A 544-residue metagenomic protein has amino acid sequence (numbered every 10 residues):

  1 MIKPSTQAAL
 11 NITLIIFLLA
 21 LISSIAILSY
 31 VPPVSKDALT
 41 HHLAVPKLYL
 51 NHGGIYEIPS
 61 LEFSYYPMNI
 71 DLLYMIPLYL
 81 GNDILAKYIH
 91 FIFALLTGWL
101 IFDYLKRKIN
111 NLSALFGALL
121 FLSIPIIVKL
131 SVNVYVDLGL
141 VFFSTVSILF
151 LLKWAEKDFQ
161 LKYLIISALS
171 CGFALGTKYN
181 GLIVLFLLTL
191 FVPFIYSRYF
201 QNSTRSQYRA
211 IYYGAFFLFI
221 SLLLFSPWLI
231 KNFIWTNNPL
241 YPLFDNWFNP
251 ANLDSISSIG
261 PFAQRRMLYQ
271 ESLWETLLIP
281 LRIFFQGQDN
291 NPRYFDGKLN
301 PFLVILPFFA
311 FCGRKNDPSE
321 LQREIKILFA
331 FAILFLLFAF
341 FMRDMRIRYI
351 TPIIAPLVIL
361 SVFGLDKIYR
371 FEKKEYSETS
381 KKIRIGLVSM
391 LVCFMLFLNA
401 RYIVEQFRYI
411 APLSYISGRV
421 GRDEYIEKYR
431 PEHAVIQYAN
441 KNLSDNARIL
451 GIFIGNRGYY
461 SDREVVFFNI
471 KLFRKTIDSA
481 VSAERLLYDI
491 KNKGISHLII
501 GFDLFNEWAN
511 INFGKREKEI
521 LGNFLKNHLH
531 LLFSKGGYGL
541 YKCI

Functional and structural regions predicted by a protein language model:
Q7-L19, L112, K162-S170, L185-L190 (+3 more regions): Signature aromatic-anchored transmembrane alpha helix within multi-pass, membrane-resident enzymes that catalyze glycan
L18-L19, L115-F121, I166-C171, L187-L188 (+4 more regions): Transmembrane alpha-helix segments characteristic of polytopic inner-membrane glycan-assembly/cell-envelope
Y30-A44, V388, F394-Y438, G455-R457 (+1 more regions): Membrane-proximal, lumen/periplasm-facing interface regions of secretory-pathway glyco- and lipid-modifying enzymes
K47, D137-L140, A174-Y179, I183 (+4 more regions): Hydrophobic/aromatic-rich transmembrane helices and adjacent perimembrane loops
I84-L85, I101-P125, F142, E156-K162 (+1 more regions): Transmembrane-helix signature of polytopic, membrane-embedded enzymes that assemble or transfer cell-envelope glycans
A94-G98, R198, I279-Q322, I333: Hydrophobic, aromatic-rich transmembrane alpha-helices and their immediate juxtamembrane boundary segments
K106-R107, S147-Y163, R198-Q201: Membrane-interface transmembrane helices that cradle and orient dolichyl/undecaprenyl
Y425-F468, S496-N506, Y541: Short periplasmic/luminal acceptor-recognition loop of GT-C membrane glycosyltransferases, typified by
